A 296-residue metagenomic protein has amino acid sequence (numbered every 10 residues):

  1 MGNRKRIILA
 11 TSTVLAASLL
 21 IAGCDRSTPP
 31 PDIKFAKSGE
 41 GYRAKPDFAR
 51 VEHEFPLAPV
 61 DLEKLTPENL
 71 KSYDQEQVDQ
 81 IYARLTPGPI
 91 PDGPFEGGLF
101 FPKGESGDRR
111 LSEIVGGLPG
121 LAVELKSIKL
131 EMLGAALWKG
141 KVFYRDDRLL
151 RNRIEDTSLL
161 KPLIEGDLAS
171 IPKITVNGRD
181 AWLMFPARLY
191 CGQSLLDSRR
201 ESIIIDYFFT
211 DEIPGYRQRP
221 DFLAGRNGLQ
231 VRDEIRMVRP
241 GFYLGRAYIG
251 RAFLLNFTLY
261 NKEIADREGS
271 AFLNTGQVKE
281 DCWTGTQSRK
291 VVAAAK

Functional and structural regions predicted by a protein language model:
G2-T11: Bacterial N-terminal signal peptides that target proteins for export
T11-L19: Bacterial N-terminal signal peptides
I21-G23: C-terminal motif of bacterial Sec signal peptides marking the signal peptidase cleavage site
T28-K296: Soluble ligand-binding/transfer domains with enclosed cavities or grooves
